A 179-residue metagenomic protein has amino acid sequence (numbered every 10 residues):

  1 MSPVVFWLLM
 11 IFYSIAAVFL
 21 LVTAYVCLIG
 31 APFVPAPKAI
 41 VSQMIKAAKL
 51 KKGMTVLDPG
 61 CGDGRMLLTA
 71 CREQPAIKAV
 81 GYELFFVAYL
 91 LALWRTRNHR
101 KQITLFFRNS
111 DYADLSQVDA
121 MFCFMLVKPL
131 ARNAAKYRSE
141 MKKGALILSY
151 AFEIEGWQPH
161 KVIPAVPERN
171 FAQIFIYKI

Functional and structural regions predicted by a protein language model:
M1-K51: S-adenosyl-L-methionine
G53-G62: Conserved class I S-adenosyl-L-methionine
R65-P75: Conserved SAM-binding loop of SAM-dependent methyltransferases across substrates and taxa, primarily the Class I
K78-E83: Conserved SAM-binding motif I beta-strand of class I
A92: Conserved SAM-binding loop
H99-S110: Conserved SAM-binding strand-loop segment of SAM-dependent methyltransferases
V118-R132: A short SAM/SAH-binding and catalytic strip from SAM-dependent methyltransferases
P129-I179: C-terminal substrate-binding/active-site "lid" region of AdoMet-derived donor-dependent transferases
